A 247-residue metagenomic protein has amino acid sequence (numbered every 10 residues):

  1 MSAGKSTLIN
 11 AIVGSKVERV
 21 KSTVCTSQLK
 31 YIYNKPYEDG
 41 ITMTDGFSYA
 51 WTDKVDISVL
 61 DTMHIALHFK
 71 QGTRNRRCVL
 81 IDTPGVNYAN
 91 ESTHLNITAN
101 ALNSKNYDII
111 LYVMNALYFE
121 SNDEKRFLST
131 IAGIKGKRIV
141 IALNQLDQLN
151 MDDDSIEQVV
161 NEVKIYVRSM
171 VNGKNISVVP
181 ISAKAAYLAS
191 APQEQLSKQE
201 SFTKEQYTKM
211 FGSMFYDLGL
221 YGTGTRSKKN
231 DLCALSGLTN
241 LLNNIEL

Functional and structural regions predicted by a protein language model:
M1-E246: Globular "head" domains of long coiled-coil molecular machines
